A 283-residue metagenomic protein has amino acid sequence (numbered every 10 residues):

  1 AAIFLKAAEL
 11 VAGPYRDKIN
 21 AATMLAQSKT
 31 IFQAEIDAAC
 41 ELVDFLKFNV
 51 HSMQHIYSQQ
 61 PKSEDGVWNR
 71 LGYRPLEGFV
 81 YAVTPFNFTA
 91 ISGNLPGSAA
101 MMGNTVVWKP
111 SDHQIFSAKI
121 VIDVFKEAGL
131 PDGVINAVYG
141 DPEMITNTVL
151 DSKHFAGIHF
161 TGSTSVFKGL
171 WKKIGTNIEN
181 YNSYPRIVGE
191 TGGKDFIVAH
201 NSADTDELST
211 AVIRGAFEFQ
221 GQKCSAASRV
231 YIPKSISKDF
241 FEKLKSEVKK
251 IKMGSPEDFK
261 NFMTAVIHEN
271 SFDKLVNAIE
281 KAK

Functional and structural regions predicted by a protein language model:
A1-D17, M24-Y57, V67-L71: Long amphipathic alpha-helix in the N-terminal Rossmann-like dinucleotide-binding domain of NAD(P)-dependent
A12-R16, V50-P61, E179, K250-M253 (+1 more regions): Proline-centered turn/helix-capping motifs that create local helix->coil transitions or kinks
S52, V83, D141, T161: Conserved residues at the C-terminal ends of beta-strands
S58-D132, D206: Conserved small-residue-rich beta-alpha loop and adjacent elements that most often cradle the phosphate/pyrophosphate
N69-L71, N136-H159: A structured beta-alpha segment of the ubiquitous adenosine-cofactor-binding alpha/beta core
S98-A100, V149, E179: Hydrophobic/aromatic ligand-binding patch that stacks against planar heteroaromatic rings of cofactors or nucleotides
V124-G129, D151-K153, G157, T164-K283: ALDH superfamily catalytic-core signature
